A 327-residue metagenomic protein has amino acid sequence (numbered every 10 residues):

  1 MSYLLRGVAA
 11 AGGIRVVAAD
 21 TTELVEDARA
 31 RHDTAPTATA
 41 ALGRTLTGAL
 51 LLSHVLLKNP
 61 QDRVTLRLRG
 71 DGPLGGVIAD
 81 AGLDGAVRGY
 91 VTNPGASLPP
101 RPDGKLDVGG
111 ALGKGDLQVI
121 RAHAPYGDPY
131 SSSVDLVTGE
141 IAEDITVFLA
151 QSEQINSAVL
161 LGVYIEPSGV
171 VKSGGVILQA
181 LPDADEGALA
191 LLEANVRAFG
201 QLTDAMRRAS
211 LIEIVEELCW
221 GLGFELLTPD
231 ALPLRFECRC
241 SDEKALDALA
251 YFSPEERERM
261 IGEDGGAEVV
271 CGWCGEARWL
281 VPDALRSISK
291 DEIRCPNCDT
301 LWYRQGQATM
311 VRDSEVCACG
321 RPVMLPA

Functional and structural regions predicted by a protein language model:
M1-T228: Interaction interfaces in information-processing and related assembly proteins
A209-F236, P254-C271: Immediate flanking context of iron-sulfur cluster ligation sites
C238, C271, C295-C298, V316-C317: Short cysteine-rich clusters marking metal-coordination/redox-active sites
S241-K244, A277, L301, G320-V323: Cys/His-rich metal-chelating microdomains
L246-D247, L280-V281, R304-Q305, L325-P326: Short, non-ligating residues that shape and space the ligands of small metal-coordination modules and catalytic
E258-G266, I288, Q305-E315: Short linker/helix segments within small regulatory modules
G262-P282, P326-A327: Short Fe-S-cluster ligation motifs
V269-W273, M310-P322: Cysteine-rich micro-motifs
